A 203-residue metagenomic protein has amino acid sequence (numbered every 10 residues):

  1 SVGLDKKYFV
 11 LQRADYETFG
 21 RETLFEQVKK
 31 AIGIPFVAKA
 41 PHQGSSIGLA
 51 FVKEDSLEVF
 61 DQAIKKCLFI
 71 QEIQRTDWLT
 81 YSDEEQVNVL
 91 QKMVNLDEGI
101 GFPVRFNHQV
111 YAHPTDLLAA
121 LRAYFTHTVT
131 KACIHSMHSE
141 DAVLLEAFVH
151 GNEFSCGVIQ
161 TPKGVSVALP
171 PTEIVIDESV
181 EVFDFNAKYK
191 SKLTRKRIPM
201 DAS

Functional and structural regions predicted by a protein language model:
S1-L144, H150-N152, P162: Active-site nucleotide/adenylate-binding loops and adjacent lid/helix of ATP-dependent enzymes
L144-R195: Oxyanion-binding "anion nests"
L193-S203: Short histidine-centered catalytic/ligand-binding loop motif
